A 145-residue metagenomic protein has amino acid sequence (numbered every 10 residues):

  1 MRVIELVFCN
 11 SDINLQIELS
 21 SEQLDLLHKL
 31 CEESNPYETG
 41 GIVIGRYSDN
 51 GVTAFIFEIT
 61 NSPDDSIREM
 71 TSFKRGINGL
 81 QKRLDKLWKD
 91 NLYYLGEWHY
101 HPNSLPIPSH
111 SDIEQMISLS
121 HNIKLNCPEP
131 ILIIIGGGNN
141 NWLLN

Functional and structural regions predicted by a protein language model:
M1-Y94, N103-N145: Conserved beta-strand-loop surface patch within small alpha/beta domains used for substrate/adaptor or ligand engagement
H99-H101: Histidine-centered divalent metal-coordination motifs
